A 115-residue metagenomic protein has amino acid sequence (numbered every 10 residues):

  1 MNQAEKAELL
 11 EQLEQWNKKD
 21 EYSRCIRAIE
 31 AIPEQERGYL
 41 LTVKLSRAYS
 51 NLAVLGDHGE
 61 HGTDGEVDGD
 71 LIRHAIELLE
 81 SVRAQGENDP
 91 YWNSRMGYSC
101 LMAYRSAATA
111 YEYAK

Functional and structural regions predicted by a protein language model:
N2-E14, Q35-H61, E87-A103: Amphipathic alpha-helical repeat scaffolds of TPR domains
K6-L9, Y22-C25, I72: Short amphipathic alpha-helical segments that mediate assembly, nucleic-acid/protein binding, or membrane association
A7, S50-S81, L101-M102, A107-E112: Short coil/linker segments at helix-helix boundaries
W16, I26, E30-E34, A53 (+2 more regions): A conserved position within tetratricopeptide repeats
K19-R24, R105: Short helix-adjacent coil turns
I26-I29, V43, A48, L71-A75 (+3 more regions): A generic structural signal for ordered secondary structure
